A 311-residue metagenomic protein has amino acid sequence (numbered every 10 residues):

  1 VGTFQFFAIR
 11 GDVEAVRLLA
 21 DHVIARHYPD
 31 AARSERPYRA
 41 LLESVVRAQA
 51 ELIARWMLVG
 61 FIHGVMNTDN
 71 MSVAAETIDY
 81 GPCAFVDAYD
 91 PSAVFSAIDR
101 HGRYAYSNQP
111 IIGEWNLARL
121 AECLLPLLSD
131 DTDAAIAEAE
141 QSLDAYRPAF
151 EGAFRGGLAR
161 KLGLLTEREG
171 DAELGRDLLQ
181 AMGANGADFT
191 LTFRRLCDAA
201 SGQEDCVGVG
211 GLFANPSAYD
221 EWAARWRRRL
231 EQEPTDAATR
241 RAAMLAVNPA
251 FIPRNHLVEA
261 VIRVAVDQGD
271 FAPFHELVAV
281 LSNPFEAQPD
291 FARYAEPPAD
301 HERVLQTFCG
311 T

Functional and structural regions predicted by a protein language model:
V1-H63, A74-E173, D177-Q180: ATP-dependent phospho-/nucleotidyl transfer catalytic cores
H27, L124-L128, L162, M182-N185 (+3 more regions): Generic structural signal for hydrophobic core residues of well-folded globular domains
E51, W115-A118, E122, L191 (+3 more regions): Generic structural signal for well-ordered, non-membrane alpha-helices
G64, A137, L191, G269-E276: Short, solvent-exposed positions on alpha-helices
T68-D69, V73: Catalytic-loop Lys-Pro-X-Asn motif of eukaryotic-like protein kinases
D130-P249, N255: Helix-loop elements that line ligand-binding/catalytic pockets
V209, F213, S217, E221-T311: C-terminal amphipathic alpha-helical interaction region
